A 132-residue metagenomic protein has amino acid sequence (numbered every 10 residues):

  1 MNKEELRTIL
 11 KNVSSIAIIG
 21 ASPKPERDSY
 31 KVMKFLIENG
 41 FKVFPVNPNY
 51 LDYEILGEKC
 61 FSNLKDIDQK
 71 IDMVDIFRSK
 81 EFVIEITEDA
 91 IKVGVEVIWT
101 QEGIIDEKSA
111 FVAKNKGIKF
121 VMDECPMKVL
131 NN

Functional and structural regions predicted by a protein language model:
N2-Q69, I84-N132: Structural/interface elements that position substrates and couple domains in central-metabolism enzymes
V74: Gly/Thr-rich phosphate-binding loop signature of adenosyl cofactor/nucleotide-binding cores
F77-R78, E102: Glycine-rich, N-terminal phosphate-binding loop of Rossmann-like dinucleotide-binding domains
